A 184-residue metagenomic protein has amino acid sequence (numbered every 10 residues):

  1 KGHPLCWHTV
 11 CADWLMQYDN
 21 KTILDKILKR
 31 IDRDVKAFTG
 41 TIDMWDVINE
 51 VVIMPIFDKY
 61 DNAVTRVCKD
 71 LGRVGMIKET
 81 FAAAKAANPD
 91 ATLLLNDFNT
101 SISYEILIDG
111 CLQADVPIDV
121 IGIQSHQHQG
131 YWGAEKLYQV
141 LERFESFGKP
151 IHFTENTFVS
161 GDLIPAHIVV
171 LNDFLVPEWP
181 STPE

Functional and structural regions predicted by a protein language model:
K1-L93, F98: Substrate-binding cleft and catalytic face of glycoside hydrolase catalytic domains, especially the flexible beta-alpha
K21, K29, R33-D43, Q113-G122 (+1 more regions): Structural recognition of alpha->loop->beta junctions
W45, T157-V159, E184: Feature marks hydrolase-like catalytic cores characterized by long aromatic- and Gly/Pro-rich stretches
A63-L94, I102-P180: Glycoside hydrolase catalytic-domain groove-lining segments
